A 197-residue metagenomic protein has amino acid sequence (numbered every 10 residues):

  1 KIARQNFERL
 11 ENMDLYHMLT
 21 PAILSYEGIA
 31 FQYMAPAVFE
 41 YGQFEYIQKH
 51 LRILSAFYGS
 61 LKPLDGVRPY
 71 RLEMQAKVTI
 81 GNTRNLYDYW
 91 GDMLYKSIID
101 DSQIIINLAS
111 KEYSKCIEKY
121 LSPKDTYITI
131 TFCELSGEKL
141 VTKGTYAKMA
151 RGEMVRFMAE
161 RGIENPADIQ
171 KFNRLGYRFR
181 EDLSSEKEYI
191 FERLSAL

Functional and structural regions predicted by a protein language model:
K1-V38: Active-site helix-to-loop segments that bind/position phosphate- or nucleotide-bearing substrates and donors across
P36-S185, I190-L197: Internal, well-folded beta-alpha domain core
